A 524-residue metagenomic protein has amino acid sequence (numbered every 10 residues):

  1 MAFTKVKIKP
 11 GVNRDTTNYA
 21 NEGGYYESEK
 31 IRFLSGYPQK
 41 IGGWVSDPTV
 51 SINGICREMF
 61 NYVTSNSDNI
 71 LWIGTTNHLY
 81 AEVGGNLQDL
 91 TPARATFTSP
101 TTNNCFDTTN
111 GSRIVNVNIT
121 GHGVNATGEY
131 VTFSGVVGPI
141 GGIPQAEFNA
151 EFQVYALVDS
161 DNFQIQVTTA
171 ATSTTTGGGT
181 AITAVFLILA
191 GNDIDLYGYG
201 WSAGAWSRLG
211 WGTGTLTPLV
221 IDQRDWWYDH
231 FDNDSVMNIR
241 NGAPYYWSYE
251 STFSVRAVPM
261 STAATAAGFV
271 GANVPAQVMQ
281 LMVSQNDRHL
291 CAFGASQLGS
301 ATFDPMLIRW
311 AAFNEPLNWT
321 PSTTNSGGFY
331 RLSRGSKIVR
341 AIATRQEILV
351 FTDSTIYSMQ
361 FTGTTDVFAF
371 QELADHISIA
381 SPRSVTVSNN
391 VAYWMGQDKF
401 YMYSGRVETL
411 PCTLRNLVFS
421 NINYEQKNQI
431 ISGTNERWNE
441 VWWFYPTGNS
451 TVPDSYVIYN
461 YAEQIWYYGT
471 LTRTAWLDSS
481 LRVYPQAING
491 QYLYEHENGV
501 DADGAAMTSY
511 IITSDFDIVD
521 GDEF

Functional and structural regions predicted by a protein language model:
M1-T98, A190-W201, W206, W227 (+2 more regions): Beta-sheet repeat architectures centered on beta-propellers
D15, L90-R224, F253-V258, A264-A272: Small/polar beta-strand repeat architecture
G43-Y62, G212-I221, F253-I430: Beta-propeller and closely related beta-pinwheel folds
S67-I70, N233, Q346: Structural hallmark of WD40 beta-propellers
W72-I73, H78, Q145, V158 (+1 more regions): Surface-exposed, low-hydrophobicity beta-strand/loop segments enriched in small/polar/acidic residues
T75, I239, G294, T352 (+2 more regions): Recurrent small/Gly-Pro-centered beta-turn motifs in extracellular repeat architectures
H78-E82, N192-S202, P244-Y249, Q297-S322 (+1 more regions): Short beta-strand segments and strand-loop junctions that repeat across beta-rich extracellular domains
D232-R256: Hydrophobic or amphipathic alpha-helical targeting/insertion segments
